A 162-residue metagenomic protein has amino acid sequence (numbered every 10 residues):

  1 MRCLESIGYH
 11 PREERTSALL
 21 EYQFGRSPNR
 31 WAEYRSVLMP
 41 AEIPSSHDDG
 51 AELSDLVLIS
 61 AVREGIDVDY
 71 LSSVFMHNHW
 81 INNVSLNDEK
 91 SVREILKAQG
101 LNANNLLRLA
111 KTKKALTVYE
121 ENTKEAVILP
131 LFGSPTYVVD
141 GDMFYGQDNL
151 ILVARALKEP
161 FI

Functional and structural regions predicted by a protein language model:
M1-H79: Structural alpha/beta surface segment adjacent to cysteine/selenocysteine redox centers across thiol/disulfide enzymes
V74-I162: C-terminal cap of thioredoxin/glutaredoxin-like
